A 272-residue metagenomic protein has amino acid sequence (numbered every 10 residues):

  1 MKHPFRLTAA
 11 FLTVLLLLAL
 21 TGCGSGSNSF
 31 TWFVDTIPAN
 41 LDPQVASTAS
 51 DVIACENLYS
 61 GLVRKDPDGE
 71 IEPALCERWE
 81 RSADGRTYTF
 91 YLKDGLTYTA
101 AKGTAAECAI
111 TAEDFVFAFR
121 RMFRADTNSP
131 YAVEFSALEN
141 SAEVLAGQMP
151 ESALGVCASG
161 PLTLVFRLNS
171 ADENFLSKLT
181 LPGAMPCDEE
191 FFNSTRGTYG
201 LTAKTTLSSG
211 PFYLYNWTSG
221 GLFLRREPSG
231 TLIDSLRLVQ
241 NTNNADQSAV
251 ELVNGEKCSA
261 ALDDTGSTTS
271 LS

Functional and structural regions predicted by a protein language model:
A19-G22: C-terminal motif of bacterial Sec signal peptides marking the signal peptidase cleavage site
G24-G26: Bacterial signal peptide processing site
N28-A39, T87-Y91, F115-A118, L164-V165 (+3 more regions): Short, well-ordered beta-strand elements
F33-A83, T127, L207-S208: N-terminal lobe/hinge region of extracytoplasmic solute-binding protein
G69-Y98, P130-E189: Surface-exposed ligand-recognition segments of extracellular binding domains, strongest in the long/variable loop
E77-E134, E251, G255: Aromatic- and charge-enriched surface segment that lines or borders ligand/interaction sites
E151-A153, P161-L162, R167-L238: Gly/Pro-rich hinge or "lid" segments in bacterial periplasmic/extracellular proteins
G220, L224-S270: Ligand-site clamp/hinge motif
